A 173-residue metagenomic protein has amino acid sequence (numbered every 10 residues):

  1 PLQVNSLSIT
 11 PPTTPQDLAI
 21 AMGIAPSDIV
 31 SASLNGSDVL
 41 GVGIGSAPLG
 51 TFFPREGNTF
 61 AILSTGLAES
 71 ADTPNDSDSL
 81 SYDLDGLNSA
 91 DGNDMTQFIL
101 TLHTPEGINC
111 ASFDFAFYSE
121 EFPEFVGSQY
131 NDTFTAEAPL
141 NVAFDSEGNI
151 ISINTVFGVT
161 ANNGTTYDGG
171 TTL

Functional and structural regions predicted by a protein language model:
L2-L173: Aromatic (Trp/Tyr/Phe) and Gly/Pro-enriched flexible surface segments
